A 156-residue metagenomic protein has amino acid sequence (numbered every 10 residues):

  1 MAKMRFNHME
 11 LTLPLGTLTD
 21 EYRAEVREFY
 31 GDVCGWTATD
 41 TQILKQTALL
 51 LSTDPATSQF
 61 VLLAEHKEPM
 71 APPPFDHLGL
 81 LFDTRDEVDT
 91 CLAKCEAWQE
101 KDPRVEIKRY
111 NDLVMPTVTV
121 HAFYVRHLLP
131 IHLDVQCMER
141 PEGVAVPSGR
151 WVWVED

Functional and structural regions predicted by a protein language model:
M1-H8, W98-D156: Vicinal oxygen chelate
N7-T19, M70-A97, H121-R126: Vicinal oxygen chelate
L11-S58, W153: Core segments of cupin and vicinal oxygen chelate
L13-L15, A64-K67, N111: Short, well-ordered turn and helix-capping elements at secondary-structure junctions
W36-P74, H132-E139: Conserved short beta-strand elements that form part of the metal-binding/catalytic scaffold of enzyme active sites
D54-A56, D83-R85, L128-P130: Short loop segments at secondary-structure junctions
P55-H66, T90-V105, E155-D156: A short, terminal or domain-edge coil/loop segment
